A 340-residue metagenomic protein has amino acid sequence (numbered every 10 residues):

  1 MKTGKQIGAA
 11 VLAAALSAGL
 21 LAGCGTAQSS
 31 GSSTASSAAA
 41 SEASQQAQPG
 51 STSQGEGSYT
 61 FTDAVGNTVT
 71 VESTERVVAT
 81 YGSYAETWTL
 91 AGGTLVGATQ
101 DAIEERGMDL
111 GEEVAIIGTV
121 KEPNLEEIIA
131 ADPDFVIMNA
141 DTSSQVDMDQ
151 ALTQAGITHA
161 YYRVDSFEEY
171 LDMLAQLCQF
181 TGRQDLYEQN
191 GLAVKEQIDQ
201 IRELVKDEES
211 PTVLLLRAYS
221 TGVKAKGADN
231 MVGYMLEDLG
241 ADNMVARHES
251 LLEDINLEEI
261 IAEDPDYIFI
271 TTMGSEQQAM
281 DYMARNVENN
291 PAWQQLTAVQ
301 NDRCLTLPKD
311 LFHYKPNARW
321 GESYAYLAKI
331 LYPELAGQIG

Functional and structural regions predicted by a protein language model:
K2-L12, A22-S83, Q184-L214, I330-G340: Bacterial Sec-exported substrate-binding components of ABC uptake systems
S17-L21: Bacterial Sec-type N-terminal signal peptides, specifically the leucine/valine-rich hydrophobic h-region
D63-A64, A115-L125, H248-L257: Short helix-initiation/N-cap motifs at beta->coil->alpha
Y81-A131, F135-D141: A short, structured surface patch at a secondary-structure boundary
A102-E104, K224-E253: Alpha-helical, coiled-coil/dimerization segments enriched in small aliphatic residues
L125-M138, I157, L257-I270: Proline-aspartate-enriched helix->loop->beta-strand connector
S144-D147, R163-Q176, S210-M231, E276: Extracytoplasmic ligand-binding site segments that recognize negatively charged/polar headgroups
L171-Q179, D185-E188, T272-G340: Structured C-terminal subdomain patch of bacterial secreted/periplasmic proteins
